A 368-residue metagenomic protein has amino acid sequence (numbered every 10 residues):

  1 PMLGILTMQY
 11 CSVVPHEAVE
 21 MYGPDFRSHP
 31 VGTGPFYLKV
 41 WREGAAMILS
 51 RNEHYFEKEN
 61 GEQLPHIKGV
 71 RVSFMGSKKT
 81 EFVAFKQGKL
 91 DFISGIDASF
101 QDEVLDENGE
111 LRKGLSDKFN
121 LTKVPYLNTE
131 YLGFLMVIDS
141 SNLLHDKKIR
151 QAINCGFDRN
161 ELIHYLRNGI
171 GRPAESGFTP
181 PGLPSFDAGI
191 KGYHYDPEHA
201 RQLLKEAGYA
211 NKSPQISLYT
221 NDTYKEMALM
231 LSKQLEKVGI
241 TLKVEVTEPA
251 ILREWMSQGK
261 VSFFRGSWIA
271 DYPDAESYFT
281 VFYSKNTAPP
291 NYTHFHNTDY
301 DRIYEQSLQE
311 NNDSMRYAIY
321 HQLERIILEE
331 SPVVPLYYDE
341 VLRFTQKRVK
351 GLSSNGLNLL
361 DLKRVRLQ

Functional and structural regions predicted by a protein language model:
P1-E17, R42: Surface-exposed binding/hinge segments that line and control ligand-binding clefts or catalytic entry sites
P24-R27, Y55-E107, T241-K243: Ligand-site clamp/hinge motif
G34-Y37, M47-I48, I67-F74, F92 (+3 more regions): Short, well-ordered beta-strand elements
F36, S141, H145-K147, R172-E206 (+1 more regions): Structural transition elements
R42-A46, T122-E130, A152-A188, D222-S232 (+1 more regions): Detector for C-terminal structural segments
S50-F56, V124-I149, E340: A bilobed periplasmic-binding-protein/Venus flytrap-type ligand-binding module shared by bacterial periplasmic
Q87-I96, E110-L111, Q234, I240-T241 (+1 more regions): Alpha-to-beta junction loops
D97-G114, A270-A275: A ligand-binding cleft/hinge motif common to bilobed small-molecule-binding domains
